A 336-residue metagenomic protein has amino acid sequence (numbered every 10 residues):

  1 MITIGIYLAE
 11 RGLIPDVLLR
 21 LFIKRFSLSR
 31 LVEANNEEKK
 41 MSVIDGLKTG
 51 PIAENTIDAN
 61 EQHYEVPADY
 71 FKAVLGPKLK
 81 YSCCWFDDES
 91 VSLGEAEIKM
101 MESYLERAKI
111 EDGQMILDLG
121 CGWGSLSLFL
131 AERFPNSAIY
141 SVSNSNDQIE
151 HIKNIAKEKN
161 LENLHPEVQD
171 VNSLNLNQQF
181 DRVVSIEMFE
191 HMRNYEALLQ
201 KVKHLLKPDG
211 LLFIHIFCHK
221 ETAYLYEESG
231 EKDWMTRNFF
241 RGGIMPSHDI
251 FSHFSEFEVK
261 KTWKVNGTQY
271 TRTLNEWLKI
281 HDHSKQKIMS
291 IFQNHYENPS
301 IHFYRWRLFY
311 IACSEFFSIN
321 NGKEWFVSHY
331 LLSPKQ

Functional and structural regions predicted by a protein language model:
I2-F71: N-terminal auxiliary segments of SAM/dcSAM-dependent transferases
I44-N55, A59-I110: Class I SAM-dependent transferase core
G113-G122: Conserved class I S-adenosyl-L-methionine
W123-P135: Conserved SAM-binding loop of SAM-dependent methyltransferases across substrates and taxa, primarily the Class I
E158-N172: Conserved SAM-binding strand-loop segment of SAM-dependent methyltransferases
N172-V183: A short acidic, Gly/Pro-enriched loop at the edge of an enzyme's catalytic core that lines a small-molecule cofactor
E196-L211: A short glycine-rich, Lys/Arg-flanked "PGG" loop and its adjoining helix->strand segment in the class I
C218, Y224-E324, P334-Q336: Substrate-binding/catalytic lobe of Class I Rossmann-like enzymes that use SAM or dcSAM, i.e., the mid-to-C-terminal
